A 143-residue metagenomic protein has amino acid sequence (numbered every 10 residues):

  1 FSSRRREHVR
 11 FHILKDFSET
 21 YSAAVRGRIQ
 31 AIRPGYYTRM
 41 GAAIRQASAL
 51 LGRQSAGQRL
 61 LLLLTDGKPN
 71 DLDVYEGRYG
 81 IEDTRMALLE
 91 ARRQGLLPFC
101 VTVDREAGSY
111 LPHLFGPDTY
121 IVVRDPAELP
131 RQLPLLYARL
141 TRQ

Functional and structural regions predicted by a protein language model:
F1-Q143: Acidic, glycine-rich A-domain
